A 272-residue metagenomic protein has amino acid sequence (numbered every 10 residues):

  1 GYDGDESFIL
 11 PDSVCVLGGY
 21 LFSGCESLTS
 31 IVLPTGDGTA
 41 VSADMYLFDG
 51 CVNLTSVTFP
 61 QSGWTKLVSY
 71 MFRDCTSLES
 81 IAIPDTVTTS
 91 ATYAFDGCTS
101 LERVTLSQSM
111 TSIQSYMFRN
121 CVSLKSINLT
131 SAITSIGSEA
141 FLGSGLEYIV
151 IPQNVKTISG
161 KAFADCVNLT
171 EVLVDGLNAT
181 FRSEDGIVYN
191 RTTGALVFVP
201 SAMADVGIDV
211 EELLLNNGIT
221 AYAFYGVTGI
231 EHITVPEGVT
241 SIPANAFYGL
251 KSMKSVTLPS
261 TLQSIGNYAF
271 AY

Functional and structural regions predicted by a protein language model:
Y2-V16, C25-S42, V52-K66, T76-T89 (+7 more regions): Structural signature of tandem-repeat unit edges
G18-S23, D44-D49, V68-R73, A91-D96 (+6 more regions): Consensus positions within tandem repeat domains that build extended binding/scaffold surfaces
